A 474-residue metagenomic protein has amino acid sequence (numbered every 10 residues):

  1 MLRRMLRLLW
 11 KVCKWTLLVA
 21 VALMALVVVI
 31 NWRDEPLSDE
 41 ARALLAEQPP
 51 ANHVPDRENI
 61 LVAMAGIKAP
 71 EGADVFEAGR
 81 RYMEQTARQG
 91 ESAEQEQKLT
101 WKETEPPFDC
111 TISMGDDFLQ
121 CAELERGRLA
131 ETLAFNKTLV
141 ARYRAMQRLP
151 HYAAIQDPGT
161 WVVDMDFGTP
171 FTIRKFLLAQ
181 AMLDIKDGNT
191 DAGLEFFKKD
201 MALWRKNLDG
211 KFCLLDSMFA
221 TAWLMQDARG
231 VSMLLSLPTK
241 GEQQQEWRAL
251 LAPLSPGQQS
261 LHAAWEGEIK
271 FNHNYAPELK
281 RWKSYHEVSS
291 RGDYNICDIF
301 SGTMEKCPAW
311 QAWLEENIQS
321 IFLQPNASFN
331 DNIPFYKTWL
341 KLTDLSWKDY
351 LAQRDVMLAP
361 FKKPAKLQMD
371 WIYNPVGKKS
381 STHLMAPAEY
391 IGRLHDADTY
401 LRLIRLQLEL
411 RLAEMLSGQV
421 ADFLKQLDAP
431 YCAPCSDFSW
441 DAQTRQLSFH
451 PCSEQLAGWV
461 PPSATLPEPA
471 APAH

Functional and structural regions predicted by a protein language model:
L2-H474: Short acidic linear motifs
